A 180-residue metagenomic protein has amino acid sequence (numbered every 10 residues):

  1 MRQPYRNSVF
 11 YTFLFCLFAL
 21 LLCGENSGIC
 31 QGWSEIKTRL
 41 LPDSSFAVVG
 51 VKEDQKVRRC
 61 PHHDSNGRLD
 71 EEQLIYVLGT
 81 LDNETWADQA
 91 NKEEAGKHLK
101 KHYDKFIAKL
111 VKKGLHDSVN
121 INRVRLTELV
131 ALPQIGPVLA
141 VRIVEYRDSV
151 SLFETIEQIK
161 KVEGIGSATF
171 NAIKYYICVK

Functional and structural regions predicted by a protein language model:
R2-F13: Bacterial N-terminal signal peptides that target proteins for export
P4-Y5, C23-G114: Extended terminal accessory/targeting regions
T12-C23: Bacterial N-terminal signal peptides
V77, L129-L132, A140-I143, I159 (+1 more regions): Short alpha-helical segments in extracytoplasmic peptidoglycan/chitin-binding modules and envelope-associated proteins
D104-K112, V150-F153, Y175-K180: Short, solvent-exposed alpha-helical "recognition" segments
L115-T127, V179-K180: N-terminal, intrinsically disordered low-complexity tails/presequences enriched in Lys/Ser/Pro and small residues
G136-P137, G166: Small-residue hinge/turn detector
E145, V162-K180: Alpha-helical interaction/regulatory segments in DNA maintenance proteins
